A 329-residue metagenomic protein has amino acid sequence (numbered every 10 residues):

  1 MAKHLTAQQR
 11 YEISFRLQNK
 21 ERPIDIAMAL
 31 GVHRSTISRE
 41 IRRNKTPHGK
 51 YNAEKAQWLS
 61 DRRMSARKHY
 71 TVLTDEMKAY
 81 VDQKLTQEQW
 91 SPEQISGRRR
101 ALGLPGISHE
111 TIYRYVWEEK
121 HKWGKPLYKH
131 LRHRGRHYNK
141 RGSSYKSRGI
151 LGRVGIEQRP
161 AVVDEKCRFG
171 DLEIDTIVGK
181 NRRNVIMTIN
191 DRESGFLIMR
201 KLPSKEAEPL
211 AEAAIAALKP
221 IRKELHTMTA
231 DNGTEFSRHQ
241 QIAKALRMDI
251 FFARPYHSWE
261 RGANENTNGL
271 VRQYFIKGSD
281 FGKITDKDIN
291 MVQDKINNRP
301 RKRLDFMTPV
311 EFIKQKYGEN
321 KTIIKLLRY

Functional and structural regions predicted by a protein language model:
M1-Q89, E93-R98, L104: Short, basic alpha-helical/linker "hinge" immediately adjacent to a nucleic-acid-recognition surface
A53-L59, P105-D164: Basic, flexible linker segments flanking DNA-binding modules in nucleic acid-interacting mobile-element proteins
F169-G179: Two-metal-ion RNase H-like nuclease active-site motif
I177, N181-I198: Short conserved beta-strand segments at catalytic cores or DNA/RNA-binding microdomains of nucleic-acid binding
G179-R182, M199-R222: Active-site beta-loop-alpha junctions of metal-dependent nucleic acid enzymes, especially the RNase H-like/DDE
A230-N232, S237-Q240, F252-Q273, G282-D294: RNase H-like two-metal-ion nuclease catalytic core shared by retroviral integrases and related mobile-element nucleases
A245-L246: Short, structured coil segments at secondary-structure junctions
K277-Y329: C-terminal domain-tail junction helix/linker
